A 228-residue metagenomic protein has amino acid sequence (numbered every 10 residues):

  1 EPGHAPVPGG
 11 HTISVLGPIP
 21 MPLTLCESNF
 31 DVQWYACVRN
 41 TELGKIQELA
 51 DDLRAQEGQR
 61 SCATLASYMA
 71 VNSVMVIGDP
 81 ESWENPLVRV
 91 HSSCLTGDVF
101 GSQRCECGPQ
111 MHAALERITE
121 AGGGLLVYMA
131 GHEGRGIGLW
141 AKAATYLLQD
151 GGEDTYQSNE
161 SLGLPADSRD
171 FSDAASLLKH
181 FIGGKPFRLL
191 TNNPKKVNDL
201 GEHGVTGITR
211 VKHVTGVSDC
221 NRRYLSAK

Functional and structural regions predicted by a protein language model:
E1-K228: Catalytic domains of riboflavin
